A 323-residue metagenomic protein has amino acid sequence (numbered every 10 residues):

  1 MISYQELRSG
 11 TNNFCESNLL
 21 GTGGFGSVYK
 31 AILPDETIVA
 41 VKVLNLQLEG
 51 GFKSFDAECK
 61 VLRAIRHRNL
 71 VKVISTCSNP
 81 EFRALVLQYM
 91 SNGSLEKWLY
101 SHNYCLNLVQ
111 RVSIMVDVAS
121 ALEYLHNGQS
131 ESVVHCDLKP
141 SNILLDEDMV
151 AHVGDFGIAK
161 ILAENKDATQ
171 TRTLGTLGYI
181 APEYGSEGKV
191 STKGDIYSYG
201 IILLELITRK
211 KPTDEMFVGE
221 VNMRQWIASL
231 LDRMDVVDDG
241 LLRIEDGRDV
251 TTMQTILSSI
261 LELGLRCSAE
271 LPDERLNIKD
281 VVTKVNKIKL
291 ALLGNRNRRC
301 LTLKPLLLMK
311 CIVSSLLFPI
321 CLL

Functional and structural regions predicted by a protein language model:
M1-L323: Conserved eukaryotic protein kinase-like
